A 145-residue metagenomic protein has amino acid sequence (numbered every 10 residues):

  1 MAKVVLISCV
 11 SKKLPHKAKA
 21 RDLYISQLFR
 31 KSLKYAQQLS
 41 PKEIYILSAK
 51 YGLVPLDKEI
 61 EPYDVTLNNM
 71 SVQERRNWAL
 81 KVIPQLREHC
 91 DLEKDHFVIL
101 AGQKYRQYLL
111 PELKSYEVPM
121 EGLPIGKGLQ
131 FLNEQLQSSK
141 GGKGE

Functional and structural regions predicted by a protein language model:
M1-E145: Peripheral peptide segments
